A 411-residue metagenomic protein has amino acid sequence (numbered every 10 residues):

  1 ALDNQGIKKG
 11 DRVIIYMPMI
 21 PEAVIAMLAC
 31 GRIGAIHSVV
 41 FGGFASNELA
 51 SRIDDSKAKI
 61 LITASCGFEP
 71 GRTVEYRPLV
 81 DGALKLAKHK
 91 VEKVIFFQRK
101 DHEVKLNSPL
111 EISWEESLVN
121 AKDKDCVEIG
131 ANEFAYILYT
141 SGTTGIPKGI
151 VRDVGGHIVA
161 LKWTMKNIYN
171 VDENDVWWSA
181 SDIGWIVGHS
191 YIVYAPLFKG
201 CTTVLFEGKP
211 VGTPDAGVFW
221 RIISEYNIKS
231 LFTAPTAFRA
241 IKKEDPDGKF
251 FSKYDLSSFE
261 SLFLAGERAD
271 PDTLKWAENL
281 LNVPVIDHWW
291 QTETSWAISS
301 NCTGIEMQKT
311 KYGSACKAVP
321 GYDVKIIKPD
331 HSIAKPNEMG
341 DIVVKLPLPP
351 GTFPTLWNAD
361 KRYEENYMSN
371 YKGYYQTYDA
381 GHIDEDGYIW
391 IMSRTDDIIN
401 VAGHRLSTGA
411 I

Functional and structural regions predicted by a protein language model:
L2-A50, W178-I183, R405: Conserved AMP-binding/adenylate-forming
N4-Q5, R32-E116, P235: Structural core segment of the AMP-binding/adenylate-forming
M17-P18, S38-D54, C66-F68, R72-E75 (+3 more regions): ATP-dependent adenylate-forming carboxylate-activation enzymes
V94-R99, N107-Y139, I146, I158-L161 (+2 more regions): Conserved pre-ATP/AMP-binding loop-to-beta segment of ANL
I158-V176, I186-S230, K243-K249: Conserved AMP-binding/adenylation subdomain of ANL enzymes
C201, K229-T233, K242-K309, D323 (+1 more regions): Gly/Ser/Thr-rich phosphate-binding loop
K325-L346, E385-D386: Conserved beta-loop-beta connector loops within the AMP-binding
V343-G409: Conserved ATP-binding/catalytic segment of the ANL
